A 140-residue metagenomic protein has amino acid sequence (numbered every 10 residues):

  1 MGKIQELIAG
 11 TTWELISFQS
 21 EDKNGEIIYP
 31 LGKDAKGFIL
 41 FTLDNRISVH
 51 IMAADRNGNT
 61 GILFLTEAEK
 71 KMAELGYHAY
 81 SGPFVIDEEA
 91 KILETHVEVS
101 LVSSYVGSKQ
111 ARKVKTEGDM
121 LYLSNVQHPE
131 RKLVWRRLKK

Functional and structural regions predicted by a protein language model:
M1-K140: Lipid interaction determinants
